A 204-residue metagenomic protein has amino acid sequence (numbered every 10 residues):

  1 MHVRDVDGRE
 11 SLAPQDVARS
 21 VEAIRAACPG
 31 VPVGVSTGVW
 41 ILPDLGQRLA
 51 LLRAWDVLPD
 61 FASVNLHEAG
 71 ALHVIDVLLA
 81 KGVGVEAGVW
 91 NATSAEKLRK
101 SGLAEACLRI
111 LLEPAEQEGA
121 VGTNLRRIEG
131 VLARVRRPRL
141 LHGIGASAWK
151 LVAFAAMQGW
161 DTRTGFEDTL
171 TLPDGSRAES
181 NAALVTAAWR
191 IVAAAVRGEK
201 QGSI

Functional and structural regions predicted by a protein language model:
M1-H2, A87, T164, Q201: A generic structural-conservation signal
M1-S20, T171-P173: Glycine-rich, proline-tolerant flexible connector loops at the mouths of alpha/beta enzymes
M1-V3, V17-V33, G38, L45-K81 (+1 more regions): Alpha/beta enzyme core
D5-G8, V39, E116: Short histidine/acidic/glycine/proline-rich micro-motifs that form metal- and phosphate-coordinating active-site loops
A13-D16, Q47, N124, L151: Residues at alpha-helix caps and immediate loop-helix transition turns in enzyme cores, especially N- and C-cap
V21, R25-C28, G159, W189-E199: Structural signal for hydrophobic packing residues in well-ordered secondary-structure cores of soluble enzyme domains
S63-E167, P173-A187: Catalytic alpha/beta core domains of metabolic enzymes, predominantly
A178-I204: C-terminal functional modules
